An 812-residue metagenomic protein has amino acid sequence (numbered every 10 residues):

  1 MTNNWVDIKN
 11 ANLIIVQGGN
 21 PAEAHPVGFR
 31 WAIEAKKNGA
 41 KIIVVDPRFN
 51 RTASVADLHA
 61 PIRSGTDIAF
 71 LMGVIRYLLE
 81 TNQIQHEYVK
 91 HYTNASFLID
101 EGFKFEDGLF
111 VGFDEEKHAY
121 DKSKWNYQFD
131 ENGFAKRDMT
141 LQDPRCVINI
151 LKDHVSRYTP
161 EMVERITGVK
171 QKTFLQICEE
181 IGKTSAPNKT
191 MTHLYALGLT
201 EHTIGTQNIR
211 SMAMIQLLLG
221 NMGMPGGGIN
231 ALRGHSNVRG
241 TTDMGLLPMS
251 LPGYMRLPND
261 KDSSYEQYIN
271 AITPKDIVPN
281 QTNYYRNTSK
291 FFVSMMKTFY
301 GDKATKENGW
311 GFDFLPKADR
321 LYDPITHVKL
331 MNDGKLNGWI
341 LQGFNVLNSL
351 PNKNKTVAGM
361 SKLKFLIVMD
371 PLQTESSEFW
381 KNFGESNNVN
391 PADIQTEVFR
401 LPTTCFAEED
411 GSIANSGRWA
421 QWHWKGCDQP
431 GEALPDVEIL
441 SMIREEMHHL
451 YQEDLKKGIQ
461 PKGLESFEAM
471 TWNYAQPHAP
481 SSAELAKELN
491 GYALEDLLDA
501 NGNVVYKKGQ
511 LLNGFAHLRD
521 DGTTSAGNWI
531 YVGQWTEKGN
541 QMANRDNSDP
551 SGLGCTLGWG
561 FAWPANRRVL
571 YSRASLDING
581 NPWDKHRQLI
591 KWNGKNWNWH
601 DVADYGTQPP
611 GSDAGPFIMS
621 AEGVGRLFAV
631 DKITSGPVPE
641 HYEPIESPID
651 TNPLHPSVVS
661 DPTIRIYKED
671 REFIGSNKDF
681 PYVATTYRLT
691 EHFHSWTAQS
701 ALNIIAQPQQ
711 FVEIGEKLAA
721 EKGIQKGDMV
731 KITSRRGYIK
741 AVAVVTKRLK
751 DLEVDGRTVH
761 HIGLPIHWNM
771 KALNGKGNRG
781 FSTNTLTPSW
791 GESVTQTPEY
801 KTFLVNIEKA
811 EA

Functional and structural regions predicted by a protein language model:
M1-V27, W31-A32, N38-A40, V147 (+2 more regions): Extended redox/cofactor-interaction regions of prokaryotic respiratory oxidoreductases
W5, T396-F399, T404-Q429, L440 (+2 more regions): Glycine/threonine-rich phosphate-binding loop and adjacent beta-strand/alpha-helix elements that clamp
A53-P187, V278-P279, L440: Long, well-ordered, tryptophan-enriched scaffold segments
S54-I62, S377-F379, S386, P402 (+1 more regions): Short beta-alpha connecting loops at secondary-structure transitions that line or flank enzyme active sites
H91-S96, E180-I181, A196-G198, G228-R239 (+2 more regions): A glycine-rich phosphate-binding loop feature that marks nucleotide/adenosyl-phosphate handling sites
M162-V169, Y195-T203, G234-S236, G343-N348: Conserved short loop/turn motifs at secondary-structure junctions
V368-T374, F379-K381, V389-P391, D428-R444 (+1 more regions): Phosphate/diphosphate-binding loops
E438-N490, L494-D496, N581, W592 (+5 more regions): Long, contiguous, secondary-structure-rich segments that constitute the structural scaffold of globular domains
